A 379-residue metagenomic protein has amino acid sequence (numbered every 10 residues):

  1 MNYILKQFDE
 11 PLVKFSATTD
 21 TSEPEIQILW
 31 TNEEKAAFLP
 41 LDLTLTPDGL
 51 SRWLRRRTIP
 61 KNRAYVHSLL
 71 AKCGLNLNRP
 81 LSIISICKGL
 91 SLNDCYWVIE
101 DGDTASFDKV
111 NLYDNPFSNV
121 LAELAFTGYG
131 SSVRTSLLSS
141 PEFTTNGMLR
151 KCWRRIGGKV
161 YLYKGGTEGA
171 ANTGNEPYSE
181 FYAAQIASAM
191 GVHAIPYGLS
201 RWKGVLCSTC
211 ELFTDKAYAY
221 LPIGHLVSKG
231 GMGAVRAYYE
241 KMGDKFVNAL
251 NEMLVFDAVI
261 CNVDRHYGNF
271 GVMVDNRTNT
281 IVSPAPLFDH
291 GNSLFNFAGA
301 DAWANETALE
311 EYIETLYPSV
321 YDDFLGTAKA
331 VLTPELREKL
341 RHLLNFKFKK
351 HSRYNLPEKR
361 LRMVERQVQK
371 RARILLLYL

Functional and structural regions predicted by a protein language model:
M1-V255, V259-C261, M273-L379: Phosphate/dinucleotide-binding and metal-coordinating scaffold of catalytic cores in nucleotide-dependent enzymes
H266, G271-M273: Conserved protein-kinase catalytic-loop segment immediately C-terminal to the catalytic Asp of the HRD motif
